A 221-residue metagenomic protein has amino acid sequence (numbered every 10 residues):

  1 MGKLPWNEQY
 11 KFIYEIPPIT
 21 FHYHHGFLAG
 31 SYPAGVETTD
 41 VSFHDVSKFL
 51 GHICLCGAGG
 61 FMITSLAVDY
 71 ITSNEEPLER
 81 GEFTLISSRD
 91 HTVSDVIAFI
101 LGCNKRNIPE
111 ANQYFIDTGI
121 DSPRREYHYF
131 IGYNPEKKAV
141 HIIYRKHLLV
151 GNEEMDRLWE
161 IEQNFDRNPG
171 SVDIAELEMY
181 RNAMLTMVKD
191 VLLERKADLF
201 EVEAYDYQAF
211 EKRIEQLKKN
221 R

Functional and structural regions predicted by a protein language model:
M1-I53, M62-R221: Non-transmembrane, aqueous-exposed alpha-helical and coiled segments at domain scale
C56: Phosphate/ribose-recognition catalytic cores of enzymes acting on nucleotide-derived substrates
